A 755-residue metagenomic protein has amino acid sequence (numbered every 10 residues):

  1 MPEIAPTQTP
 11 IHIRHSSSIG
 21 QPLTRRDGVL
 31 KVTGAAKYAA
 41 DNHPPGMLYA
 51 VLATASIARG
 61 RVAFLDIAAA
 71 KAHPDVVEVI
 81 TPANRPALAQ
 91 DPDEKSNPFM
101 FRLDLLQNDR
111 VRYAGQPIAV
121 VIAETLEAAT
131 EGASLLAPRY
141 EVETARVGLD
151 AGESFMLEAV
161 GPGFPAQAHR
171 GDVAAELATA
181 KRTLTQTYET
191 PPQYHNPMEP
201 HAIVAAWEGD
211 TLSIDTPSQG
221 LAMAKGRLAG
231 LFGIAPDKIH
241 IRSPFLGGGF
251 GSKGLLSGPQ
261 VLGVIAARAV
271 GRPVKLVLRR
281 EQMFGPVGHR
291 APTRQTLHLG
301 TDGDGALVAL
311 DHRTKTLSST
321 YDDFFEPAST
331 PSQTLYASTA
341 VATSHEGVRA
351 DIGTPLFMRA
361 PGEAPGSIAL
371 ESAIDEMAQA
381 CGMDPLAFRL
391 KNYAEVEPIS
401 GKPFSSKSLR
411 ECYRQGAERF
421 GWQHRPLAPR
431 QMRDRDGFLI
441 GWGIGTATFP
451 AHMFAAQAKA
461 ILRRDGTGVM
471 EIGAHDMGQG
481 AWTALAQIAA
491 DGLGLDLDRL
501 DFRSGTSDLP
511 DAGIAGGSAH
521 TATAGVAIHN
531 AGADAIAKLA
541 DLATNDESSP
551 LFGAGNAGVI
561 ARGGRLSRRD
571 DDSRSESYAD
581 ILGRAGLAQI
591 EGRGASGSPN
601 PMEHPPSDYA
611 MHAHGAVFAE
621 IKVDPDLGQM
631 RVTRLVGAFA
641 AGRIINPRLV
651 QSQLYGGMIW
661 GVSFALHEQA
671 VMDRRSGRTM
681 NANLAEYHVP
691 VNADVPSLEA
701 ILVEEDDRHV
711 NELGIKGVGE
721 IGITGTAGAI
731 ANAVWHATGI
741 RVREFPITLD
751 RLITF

Functional and structural regions predicted by a protein language model:
M1-G161, T183, P259: Flexible, low-hydrophobicity surface segments
Q21, D27-T33, E94-N97, F101 (+6 more regions): Glycine-rich loop/linker segments at domain edges
R26-L30, S134-E141, A145-V147, Q219 (+5 more regions): Extended active-site and interfacial segments that coordinate phosphate-rich ligands in large catalytic machineries
P82-A83, G233-H240, R268-V274, P327-G437 (+3 more regions): C-terminal catalytic domains of large/alpha subunits in multi-subunit enzymes
A89-E94, G132-L135, K225-R227, F250-L256 (+9 more regions): Short acidic, glycine/serine/threonine-rich loops at helix termini
D91-D93, T179-Q193, L276-M283, Y321 (+2 more regions): Short Pro/Gly-enriched beta-strand edge/turn motifs at strand-loop
E143, A224, S243-F245, F250-A340: Conserved beta-strand/loop scaffold segments within soluble protein domains that form the structured core and edges
A224, L228, I241-R242, L246 (+8 more regions): Extended, hydrophobic alpha-helical segments in both membrane/secreted and soluble proteins
